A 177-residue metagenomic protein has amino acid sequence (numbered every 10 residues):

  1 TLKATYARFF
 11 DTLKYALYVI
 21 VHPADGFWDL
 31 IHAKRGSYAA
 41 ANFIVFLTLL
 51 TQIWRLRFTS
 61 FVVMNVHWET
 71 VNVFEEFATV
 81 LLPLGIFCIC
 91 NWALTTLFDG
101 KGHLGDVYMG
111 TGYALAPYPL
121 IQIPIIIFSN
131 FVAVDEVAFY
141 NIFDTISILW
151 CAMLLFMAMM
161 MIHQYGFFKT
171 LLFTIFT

Functional and structural regions predicted by a protein language model:
L2, Y6-G105: Selected alpha-helical membrane-embedding segments in polytopic membrane proteins
F87-T177: Hydrophobic alpha-helical transmembrane segments and adjacent short intramembrane/lumenal linkers of inner/organellar
